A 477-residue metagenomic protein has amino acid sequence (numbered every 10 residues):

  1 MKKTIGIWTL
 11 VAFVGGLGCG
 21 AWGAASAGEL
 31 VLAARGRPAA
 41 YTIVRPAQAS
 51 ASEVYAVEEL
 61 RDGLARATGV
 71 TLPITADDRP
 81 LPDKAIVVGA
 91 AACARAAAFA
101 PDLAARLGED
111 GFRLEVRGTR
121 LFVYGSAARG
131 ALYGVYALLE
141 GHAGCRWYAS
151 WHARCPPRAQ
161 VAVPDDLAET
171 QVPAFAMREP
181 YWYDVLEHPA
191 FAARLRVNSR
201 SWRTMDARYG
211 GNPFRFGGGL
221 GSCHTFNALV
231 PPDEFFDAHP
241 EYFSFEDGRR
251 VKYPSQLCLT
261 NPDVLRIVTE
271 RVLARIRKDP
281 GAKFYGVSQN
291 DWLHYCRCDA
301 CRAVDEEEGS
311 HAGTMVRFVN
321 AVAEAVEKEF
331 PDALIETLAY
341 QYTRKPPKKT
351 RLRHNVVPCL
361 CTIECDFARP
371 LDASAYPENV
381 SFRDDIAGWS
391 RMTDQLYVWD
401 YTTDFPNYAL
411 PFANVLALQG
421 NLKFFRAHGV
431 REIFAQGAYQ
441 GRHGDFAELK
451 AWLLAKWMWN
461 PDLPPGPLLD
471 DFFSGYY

Functional and structural regions predicted by a protein language model:
M1-V11, G15-G18: Bacterial N-terminal signal peptides that target proteins for export
A12-F13, W22-R113, A159-A168: Acidic, contiguous N-terminal accessory segments
G36-Y41, P173-R178, H354: A short, charged/proline- and glycine-enriched loop that marks the coil->beta-strand transition at the N-terminal
Y41, L72, A282-Y285, A333-I335: Residue-level recognition of the N-termini of beta-strands and the immediately preceding loop/turn
Q48-A51, A56-E59, G63, P101-G286 (+5 more regions): Feature activates predominantly on carbohydrate-active enzymes
R79-L81, A192, P347-R353: Short loop/helix-cap segments at secondary-structure boundaries that form the rim of catalytic
R154-C155, A162, D166-T170, R277 (+1 more regions): Substrate-binding groove of N-acetylhexosamine-processing glycoside hydrolases
